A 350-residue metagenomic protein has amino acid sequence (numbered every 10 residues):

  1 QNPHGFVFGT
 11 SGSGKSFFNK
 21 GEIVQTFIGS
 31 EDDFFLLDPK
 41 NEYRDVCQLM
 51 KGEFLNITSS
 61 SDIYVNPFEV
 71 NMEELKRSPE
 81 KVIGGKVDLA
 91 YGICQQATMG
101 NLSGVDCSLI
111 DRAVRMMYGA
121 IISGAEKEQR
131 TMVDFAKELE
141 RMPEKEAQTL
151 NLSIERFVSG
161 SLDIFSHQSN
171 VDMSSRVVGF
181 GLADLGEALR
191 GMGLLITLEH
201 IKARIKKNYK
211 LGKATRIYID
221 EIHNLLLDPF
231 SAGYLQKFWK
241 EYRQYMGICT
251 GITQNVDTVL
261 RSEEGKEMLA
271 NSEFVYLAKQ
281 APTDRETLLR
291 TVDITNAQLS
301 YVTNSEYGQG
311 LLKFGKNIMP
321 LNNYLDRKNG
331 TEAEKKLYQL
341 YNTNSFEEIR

Functional and structural regions predicted by a protein language model:
Q1, N41-E53, S59-S61, N66-G247 (+3 more regions): P-loop NTPase motor domains
Q1-N19, G29-D32, K213-R216, N224-Q236 (+6 more regions): Accessory regions of macromolecular translocation/handling assemblies
Q1-S59: Glycine-rich phosphate-binding loop of nucleotide-binding enzymes
F6-V7, N66-F68, K76-E80, R190-M192 (+4 more regions): Short conserved micro-motifs at the rims of enzyme active sites and ligand-binding pockets
T10-S11, V256-R350: C-terminal regions of RecA-like/P-loop NTPase motor modules
F34-L37, G179, Y242, I248-Q254 (+1 more regions): Structural recognition of the conserved hydrophobic beta-strand(s) that form the central parallel beta-sheet of P-loop
I57-S59, T253, K279-Q280: Short beta->alpha connector loops at strand-helix junctions that form conserved, small/polar/Pro-enriched
